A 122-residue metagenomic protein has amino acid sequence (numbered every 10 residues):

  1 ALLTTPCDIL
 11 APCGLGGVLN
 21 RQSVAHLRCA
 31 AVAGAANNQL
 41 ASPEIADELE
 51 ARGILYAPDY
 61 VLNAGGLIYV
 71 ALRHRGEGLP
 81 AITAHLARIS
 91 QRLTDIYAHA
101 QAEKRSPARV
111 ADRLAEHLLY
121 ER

Functional and structural regions predicted by a protein language model:
A1-I9, C13-Q22: A structured beta-alpha segment of the ubiquitous adenosine-cofactor-binding alpha/beta core
D8, A25-A30: Second-shell residues forming the walls of enzyme active-site clefts
L15-G16, C29-A31: Active-site capping/gating regions of soluble enzymes
R21-A25, D47: Alpha-helical segments flanking ligand/cofactor-binding loops in enzyme cores
A30-R122: Adenosine-phosphate binding glycine-rich loop
